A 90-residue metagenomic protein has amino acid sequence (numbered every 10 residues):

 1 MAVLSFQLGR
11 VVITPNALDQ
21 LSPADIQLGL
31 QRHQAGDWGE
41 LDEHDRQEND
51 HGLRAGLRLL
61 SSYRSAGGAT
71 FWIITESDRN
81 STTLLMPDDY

Functional and structural regions predicted by a protein language model:
A2-S61: Compact soluble domain cores
L57-Y90: Short, compact, well-ordered microdomains
